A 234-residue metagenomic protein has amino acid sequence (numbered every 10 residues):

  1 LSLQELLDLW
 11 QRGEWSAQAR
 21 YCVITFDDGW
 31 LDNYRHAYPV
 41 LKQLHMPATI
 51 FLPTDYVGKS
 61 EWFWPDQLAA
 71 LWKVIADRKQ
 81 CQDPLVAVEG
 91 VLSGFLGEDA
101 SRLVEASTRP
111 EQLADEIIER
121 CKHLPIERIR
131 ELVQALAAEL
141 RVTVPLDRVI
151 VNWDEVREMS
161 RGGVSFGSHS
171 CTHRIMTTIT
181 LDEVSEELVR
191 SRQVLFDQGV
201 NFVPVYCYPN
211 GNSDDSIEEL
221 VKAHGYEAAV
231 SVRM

Functional and structural regions predicted by a protein language model:
L1-V205, N210-M234: Catalytic alpha-helical scaffold of carbohydrate-active enzymes acting on polysaccharides/glycoconjugates
